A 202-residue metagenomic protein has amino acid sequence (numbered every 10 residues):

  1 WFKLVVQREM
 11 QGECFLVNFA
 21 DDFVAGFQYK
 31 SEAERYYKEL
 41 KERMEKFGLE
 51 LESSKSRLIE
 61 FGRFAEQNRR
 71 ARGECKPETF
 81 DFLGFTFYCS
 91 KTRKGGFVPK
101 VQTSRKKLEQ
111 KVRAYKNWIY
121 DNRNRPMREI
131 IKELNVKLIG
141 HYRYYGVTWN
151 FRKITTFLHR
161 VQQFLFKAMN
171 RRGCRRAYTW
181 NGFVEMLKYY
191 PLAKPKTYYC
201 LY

Functional and structural regions predicted by a protein language model:
W1-Y202: Non-catalytic terminal/accessory segments
